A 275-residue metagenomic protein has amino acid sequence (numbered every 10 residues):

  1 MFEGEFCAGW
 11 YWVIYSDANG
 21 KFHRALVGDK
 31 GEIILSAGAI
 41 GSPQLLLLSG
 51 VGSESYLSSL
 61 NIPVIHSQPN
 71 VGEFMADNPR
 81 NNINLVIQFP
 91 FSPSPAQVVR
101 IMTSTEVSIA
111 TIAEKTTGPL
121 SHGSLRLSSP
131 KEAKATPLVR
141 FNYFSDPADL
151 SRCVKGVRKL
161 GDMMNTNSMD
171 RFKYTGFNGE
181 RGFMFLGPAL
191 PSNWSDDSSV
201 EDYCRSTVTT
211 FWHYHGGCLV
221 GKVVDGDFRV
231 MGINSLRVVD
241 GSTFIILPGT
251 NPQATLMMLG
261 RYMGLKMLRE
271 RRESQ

Functional and structural regions predicted by a protein language model:
M1-N19, E73: A conserved short coil-to-beta-strand element within the FAD-binding core of flavoproteins
D17, A37-G38, S49: Glycine-rich, N-terminal phosphate-binding loop of Rossmann-like dinucleotide-binding domains
N19-E32, S36: Core beta-strand elements of the Rossmann-like FAD/NAD(P) dinucleotide-binding domain in flavoenzyme oxidoreductases
N19-K21, F144-S151, G249-A254: Conserved, non-catalytic sequence blocks in retroelement Pol enzymes and Pol-derived host proteins
P43-G118, S129, D146-S198, D202-Y214 (+1 more regions): Mid-to-C-terminal "cap/lid" subdomains and adjacent gly/pro-rich loops that border and regulate access to redox
E114-R126, H215-R237: FAD-binding beta-loop-beta segment adjacent to the flavin cofactor pocket
G232-P248: Short FAD-binding loop at a beta-strand-to-alpha-helix junction that anchors the flavin cofactor in diverse
I246-L265: A conserved FAD-binding loop/helix module that cradles the flavin
